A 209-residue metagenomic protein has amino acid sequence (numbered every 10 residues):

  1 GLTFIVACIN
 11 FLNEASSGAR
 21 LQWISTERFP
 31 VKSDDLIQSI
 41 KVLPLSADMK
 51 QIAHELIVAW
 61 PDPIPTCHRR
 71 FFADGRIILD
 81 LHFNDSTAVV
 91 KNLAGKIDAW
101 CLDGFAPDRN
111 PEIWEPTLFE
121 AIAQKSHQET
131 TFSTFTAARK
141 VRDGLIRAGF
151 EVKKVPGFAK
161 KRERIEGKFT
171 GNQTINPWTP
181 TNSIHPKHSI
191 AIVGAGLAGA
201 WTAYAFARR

Functional and structural regions predicted by a protein language model:
G1-V58: SAM cofactor-binding core of SAM-dependent methyltransferases, primarily the Rossmann-like beta-alpha-beta module
C8-A15, I146, A203, A207-R208: Gly/Ala-rich phosphate-binding loop of Rossmann-like dinucleotide-binding domains, activating on the conserved
Q38-N92: S-adenosyl-L-methionine
L79-L81, G95-D103: Short SAM/SAH-binding signature in class I
I113-Q128: A short glycine-rich, Lys/Arg-flanked "PGG" loop and its adjoining helix->strand segment in the class I
E129-T136: Conserved beta-strand signature within the Rossmann-like core of class I S-adenosyl-L-methionine
F169-H188: A short, basic/flexible loop-to-alpha-helix module at the beginning of a structural domain
H185-R209: N-terminal Rossmann-like FAD-binding beta1-loop-alpha1 element of flavoenzymes
